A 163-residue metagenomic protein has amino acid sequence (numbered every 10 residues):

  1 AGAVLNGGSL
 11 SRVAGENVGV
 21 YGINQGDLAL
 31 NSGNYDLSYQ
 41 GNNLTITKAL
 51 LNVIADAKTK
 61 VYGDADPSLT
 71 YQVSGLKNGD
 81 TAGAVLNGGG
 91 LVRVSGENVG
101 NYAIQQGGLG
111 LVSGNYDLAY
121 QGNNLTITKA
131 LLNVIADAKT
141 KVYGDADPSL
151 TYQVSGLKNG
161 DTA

Functional and structural regions predicted by a protein language model:
A1-A163: Solvent-exposed beta-strand/loop surfaces, strongest in extracytoplasmic domains of secreted and cell-surface proteins
